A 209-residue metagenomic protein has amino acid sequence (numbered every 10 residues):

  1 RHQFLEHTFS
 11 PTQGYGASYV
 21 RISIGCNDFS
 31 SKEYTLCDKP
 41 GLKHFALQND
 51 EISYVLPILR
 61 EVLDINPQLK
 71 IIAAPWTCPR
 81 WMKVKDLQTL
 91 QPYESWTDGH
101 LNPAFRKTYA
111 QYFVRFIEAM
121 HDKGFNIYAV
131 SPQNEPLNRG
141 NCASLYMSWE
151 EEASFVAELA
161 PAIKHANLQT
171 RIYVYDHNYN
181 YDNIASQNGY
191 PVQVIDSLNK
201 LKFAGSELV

Functional and structural regions predicted by a protein language model:
R1-I127, M147-A153, A157: N-terminal catalytic cores of secreted or lumenal carbohydrate-active enzymes
C26-F29, T77-W81, N134-R139, H177-Y181: Solvent-exposed loop/turn segments at secondary-structure junctions within structured extracellular/periplasmic domains
K107-A129, P136-V209: Active-site neighborhood of glycoside hydrolase catalytic domains
